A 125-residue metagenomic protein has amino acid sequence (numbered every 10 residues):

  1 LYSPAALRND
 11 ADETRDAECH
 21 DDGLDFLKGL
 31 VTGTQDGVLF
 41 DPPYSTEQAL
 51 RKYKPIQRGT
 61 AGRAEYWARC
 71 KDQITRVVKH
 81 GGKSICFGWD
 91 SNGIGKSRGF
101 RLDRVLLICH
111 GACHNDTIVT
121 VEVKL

Functional and structural regions predicted by a protein language model:
L1-L125: Class I S-adenosyl-L-methionine-dependent methyltransferase catalytic core
